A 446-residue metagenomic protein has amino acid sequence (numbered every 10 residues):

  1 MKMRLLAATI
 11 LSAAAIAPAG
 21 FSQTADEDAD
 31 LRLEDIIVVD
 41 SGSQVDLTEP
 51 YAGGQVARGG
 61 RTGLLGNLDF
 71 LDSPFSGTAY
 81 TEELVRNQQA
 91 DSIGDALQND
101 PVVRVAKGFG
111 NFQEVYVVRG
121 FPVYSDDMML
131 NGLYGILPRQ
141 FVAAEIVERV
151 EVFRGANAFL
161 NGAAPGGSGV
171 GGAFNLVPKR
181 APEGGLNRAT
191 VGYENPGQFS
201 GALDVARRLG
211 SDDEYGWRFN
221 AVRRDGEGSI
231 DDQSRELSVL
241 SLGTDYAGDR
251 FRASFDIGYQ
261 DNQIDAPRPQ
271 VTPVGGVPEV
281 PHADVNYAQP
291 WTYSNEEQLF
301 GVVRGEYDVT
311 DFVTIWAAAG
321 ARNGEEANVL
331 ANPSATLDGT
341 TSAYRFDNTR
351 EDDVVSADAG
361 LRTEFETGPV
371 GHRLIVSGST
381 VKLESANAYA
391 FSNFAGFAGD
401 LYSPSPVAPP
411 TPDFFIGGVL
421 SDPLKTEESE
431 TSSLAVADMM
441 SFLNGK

Functional and structural regions predicted by a protein language model:
A15, E34-G184: Acidic, small-polar-rich N-terminal luminal/periplasmic segments of exported/outer-membrane proteins
S43, V123, G135, E194-P196 (+7 more regions): Structural signature of outer-membrane beta-barrel domains
G77, E194-G197, D232-E236, W291-E297 (+3 more regions): Short sequence motifs at beta-strands and strand-loop junctions characteristic of Gram-negative outer-membrane
Y80, Q113, G171, Q198-S200 (+4 more regions): Transmembrane beta-barrel architecture of outer-membrane proteins
L186, Y193-P267, W291-D311: Transmembrane beta-barrel wall of Gram-negative outer-membrane proteins
N187-V191, W217-A221, F255, A317-A319 (+2 more regions): Membrane-embedded beta-strand positions of outer-membrane beta-barrel proteins
R252-Q298, N328, R350, N387: Flexible loop and strand-edge segments within Gram-negative outer membrane beta-barrel domains
V303-G324, R345-K446: Face-selective signature of the C-terminal outer-membrane beta-barrel domain
